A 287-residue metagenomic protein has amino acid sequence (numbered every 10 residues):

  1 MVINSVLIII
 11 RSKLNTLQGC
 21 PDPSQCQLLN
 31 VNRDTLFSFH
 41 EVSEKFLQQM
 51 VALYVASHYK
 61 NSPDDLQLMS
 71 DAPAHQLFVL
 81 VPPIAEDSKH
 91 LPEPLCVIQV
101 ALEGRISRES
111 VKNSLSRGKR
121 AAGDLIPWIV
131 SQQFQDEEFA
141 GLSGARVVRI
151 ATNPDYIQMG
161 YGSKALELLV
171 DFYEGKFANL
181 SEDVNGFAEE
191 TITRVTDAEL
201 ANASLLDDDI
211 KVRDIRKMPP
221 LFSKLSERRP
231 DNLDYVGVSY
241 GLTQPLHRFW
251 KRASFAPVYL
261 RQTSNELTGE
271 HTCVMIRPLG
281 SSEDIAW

Functional and structural regions predicted by a protein language model:
M1-N61, L68-H75, V79, A85-P94 (+3 more regions): Terminal substrate-recognition subdomain of acyl/acetyltransferases
Y156, G160-A165: Conserved acetyl-CoA pyrophosphate-binding loop and the N-cap/start of the following alpha-helix in GNAT-like
